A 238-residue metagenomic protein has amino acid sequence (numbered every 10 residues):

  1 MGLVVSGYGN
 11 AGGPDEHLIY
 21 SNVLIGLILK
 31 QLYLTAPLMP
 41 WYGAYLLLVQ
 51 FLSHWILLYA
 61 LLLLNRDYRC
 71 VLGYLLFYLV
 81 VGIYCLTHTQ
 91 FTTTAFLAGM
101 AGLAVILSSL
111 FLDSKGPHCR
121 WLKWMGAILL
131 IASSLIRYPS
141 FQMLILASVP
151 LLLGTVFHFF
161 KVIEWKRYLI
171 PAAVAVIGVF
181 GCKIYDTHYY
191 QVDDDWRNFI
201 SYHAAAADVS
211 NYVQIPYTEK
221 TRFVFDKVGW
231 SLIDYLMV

Functional and structural regions predicted by a protein language model:
M1-S6, G13-L27, A36-P40: Extracytoplasmic catalytic/substrate-binding loops of multi-pass membrane glycan-assembly enzymes
L48-D67: Transmembrane-helix motifs of polytopic, lipid-linked glycan transferases
Y68-R69, C119-L122, F159-V176: Membrane-interfacial entry segments at the cytosolic side of transmembrane helices
R69-L75, L110-I131: Short hydrophobic alpha-helices at membrane interfaces in multi-pass membrane enzymes
L75-A101, I131, L135: Aromatic- and kink-enriched transmembrane "portal" helix at the membrane-lumen/periplasm boundary that abuts
L122-Y138, V149, A175-F180: Membrane-interface alpha helices of multi-pass inner-membrane proteins
Y138-T155: Transmembrane-embedded, aromatic-rich helix segments that form part of the hydrophobic channel/pocket engaging
T187-V238: Membrane-proximal stem/loop segments at transmembrane-domain junctions that anchor or position
